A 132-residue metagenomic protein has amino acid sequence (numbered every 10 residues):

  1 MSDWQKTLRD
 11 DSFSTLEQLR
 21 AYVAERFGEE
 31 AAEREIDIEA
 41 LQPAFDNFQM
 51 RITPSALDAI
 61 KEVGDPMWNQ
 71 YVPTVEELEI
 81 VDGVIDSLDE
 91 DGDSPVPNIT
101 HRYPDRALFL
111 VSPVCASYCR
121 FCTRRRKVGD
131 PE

Functional and structural regions predicted by a protein language model:
M1-R102: Flexible, acidic/Gly-rich N-terminal and inter-domain linker regions that tether and position cofactor-handling modules
Q49, S94-T123: N-terminal pre-triad scaffold of radical SAM enzymes
G64-W68, F109, D130: Short secondary-structure capping/junction motifs at helix and strand boundaries
E77, C115-S117, V128-G129: A short acidic, glycine/proline-enriched capping/turn motif at secondary-structure boundaries, especially helix N-cap
T123-E132: Core AdoMet radical
